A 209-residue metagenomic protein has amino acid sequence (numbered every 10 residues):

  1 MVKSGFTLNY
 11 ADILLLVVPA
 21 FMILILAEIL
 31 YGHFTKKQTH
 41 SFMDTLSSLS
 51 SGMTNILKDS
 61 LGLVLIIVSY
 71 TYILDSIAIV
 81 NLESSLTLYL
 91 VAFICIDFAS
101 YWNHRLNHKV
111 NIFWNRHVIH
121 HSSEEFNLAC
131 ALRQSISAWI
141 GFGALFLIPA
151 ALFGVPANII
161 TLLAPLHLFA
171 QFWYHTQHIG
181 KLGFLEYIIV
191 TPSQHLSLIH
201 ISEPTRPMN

Functional and structural regions predicted by a protein language model:
M1-L152, P156: Non-catalytic, topology-defining segments of multipass membrane proteins
H117, H121, I189-S197: Membrane-cytosol interface motif
E124-E125, F172, Q194: Membrane-proximal cytosolic interface modules of multi-pass membrane proteins
N158-L163: Hydrophobic alpha-helical membrane segments of integral membrane proteins
L166-A170: Transmembrane alpha-helical core residues of multi-pass small-molecule transporters, especially secondary transporters
H178-Y187: A cytosolic-side transmembrane-helix exit/cap motif
I199-N209: Single conserved hydrophobic/aromatic residue that forms the stacking wall/gate of nucleotide- or nucleobase-binding
